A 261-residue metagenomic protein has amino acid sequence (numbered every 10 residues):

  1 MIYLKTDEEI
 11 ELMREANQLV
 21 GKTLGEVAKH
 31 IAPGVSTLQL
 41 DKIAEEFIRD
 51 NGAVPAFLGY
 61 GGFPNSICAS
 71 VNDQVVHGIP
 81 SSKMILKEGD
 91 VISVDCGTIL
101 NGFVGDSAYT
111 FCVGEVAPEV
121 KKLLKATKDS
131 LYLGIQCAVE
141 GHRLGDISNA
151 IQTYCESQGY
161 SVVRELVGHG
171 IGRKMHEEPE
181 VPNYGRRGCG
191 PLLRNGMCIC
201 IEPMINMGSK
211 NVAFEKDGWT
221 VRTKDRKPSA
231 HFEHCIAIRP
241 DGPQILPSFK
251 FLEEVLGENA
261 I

Functional and structural regions predicted by a protein language model:
M1-I261: Active-site neighborhoods and metal-handling regions in enzymes and metal-associated proteins
